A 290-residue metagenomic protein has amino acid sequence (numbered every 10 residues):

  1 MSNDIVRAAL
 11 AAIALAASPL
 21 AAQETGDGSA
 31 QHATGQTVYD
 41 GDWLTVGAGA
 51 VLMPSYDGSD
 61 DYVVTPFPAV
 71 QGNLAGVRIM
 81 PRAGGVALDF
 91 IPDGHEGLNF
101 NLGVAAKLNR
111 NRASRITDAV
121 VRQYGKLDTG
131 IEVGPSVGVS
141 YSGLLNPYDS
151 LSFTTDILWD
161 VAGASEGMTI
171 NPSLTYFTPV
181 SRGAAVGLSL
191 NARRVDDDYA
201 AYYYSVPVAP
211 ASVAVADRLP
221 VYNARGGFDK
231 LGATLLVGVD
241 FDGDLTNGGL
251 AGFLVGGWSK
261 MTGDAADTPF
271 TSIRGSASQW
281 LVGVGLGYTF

Functional and structural regions predicted by a protein language model:
M1-Y39: Cleavable N-terminal export/targeting peptides
Q23-E24, A30-W43, G58-D60, V77-F100 (+4 more regions): Short loop/turn motifs that connect adjacent beta-strands in outer-membrane beta-barrel proteins
D42, Y62-P68, E96-L98, L127-V133 (+3 more regions): Residues that define the transmembrane beta-barrel architecture of outer-membrane proteins
D42-A48, P68, I79, F100-V104 (+6 more regions): Transmembrane beta-strands of outer-membrane beta-barrel proteins
V46-P54, R78-A87, V120-R122, S150-V161: Transmembrane beta-strand segments that form the barrel wall of outer-membrane beta-barrel proteins
A48-L52, P68-L74, V86-P92, V104 (+6 more regions): Residues on the lipid-exposed face of transmembrane beta-strands in outer-membrane beta-barrel proteins
A50-M53, I116-V120, T154-I157, V213-Y222 (+1 more regions): Extracytoplasmic loops and strand-loop junctions of Gram-negative outer membrane beta-barrel proteins
V139-G143, V161-A251, W258-A266, Y288-F290: Outer-membrane beta-barrel transmembrane domain signature
